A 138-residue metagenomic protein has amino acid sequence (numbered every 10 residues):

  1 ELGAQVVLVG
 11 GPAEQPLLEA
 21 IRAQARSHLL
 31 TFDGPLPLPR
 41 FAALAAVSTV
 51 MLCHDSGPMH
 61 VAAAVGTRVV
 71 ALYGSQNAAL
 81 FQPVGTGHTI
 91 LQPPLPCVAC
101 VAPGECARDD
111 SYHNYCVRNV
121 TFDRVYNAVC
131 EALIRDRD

Functional and structural regions predicted by a protein language model:
E1-S75: Donor-binding and catalytic core of enzymes assembling or modifying cell-surface/extracellular glycoconjugates
A23-Q24, T31-F32, A63-D136: Nucleotide-sugar donor-binding patch of glycosyltransferase catalytic domains
P37, R135-D138: Polar low-complexity intrinsically disordered regions enriched in Ser/Thr and small residues
